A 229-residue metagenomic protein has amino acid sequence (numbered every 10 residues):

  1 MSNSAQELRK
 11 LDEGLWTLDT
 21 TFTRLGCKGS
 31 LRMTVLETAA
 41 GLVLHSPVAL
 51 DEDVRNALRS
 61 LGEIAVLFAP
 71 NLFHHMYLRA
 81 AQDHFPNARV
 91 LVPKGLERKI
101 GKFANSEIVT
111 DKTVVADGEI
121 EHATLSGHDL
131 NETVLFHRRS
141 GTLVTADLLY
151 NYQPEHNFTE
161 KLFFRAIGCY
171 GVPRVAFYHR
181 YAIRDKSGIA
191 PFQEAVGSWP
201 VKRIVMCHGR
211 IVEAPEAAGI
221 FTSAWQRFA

Functional and structural regions predicted by a protein language model:
S2-N3, E7-E13, T23, L42-L44 (+1 more regions): Metallo-beta-lactamase
D12-D19, V43, D117-E121: Short, hydrophobic/aromatic-rich segments at coil-to-beta transitions
T17-D19, V35-E37, F136: Short, well-ordered beta-strand micro-motif
T23-V66: Pre-active-site segment of Zn-dependent metallo-hydrolases
L25, E52-D53, F73-Y77, E97-G101 (+2 more regions): Active-site environment of divalent metal-dependent phosphoester hydrolases
H45-P47, A65-L72, L91-P93, V144-D147 (+1 more regions): Active-site neighborhood of phospho(di)ester-bond hydrolases with catalytic His/Asp-centered motifs
R55-A116: Active-site HxH/HxHxD metal-binding segment of metal-dependent hydrolases
D111-L143: Internal catalytic-core helix/loop-beta-alpha segment that presents or stabilizes conserved functional determinants
